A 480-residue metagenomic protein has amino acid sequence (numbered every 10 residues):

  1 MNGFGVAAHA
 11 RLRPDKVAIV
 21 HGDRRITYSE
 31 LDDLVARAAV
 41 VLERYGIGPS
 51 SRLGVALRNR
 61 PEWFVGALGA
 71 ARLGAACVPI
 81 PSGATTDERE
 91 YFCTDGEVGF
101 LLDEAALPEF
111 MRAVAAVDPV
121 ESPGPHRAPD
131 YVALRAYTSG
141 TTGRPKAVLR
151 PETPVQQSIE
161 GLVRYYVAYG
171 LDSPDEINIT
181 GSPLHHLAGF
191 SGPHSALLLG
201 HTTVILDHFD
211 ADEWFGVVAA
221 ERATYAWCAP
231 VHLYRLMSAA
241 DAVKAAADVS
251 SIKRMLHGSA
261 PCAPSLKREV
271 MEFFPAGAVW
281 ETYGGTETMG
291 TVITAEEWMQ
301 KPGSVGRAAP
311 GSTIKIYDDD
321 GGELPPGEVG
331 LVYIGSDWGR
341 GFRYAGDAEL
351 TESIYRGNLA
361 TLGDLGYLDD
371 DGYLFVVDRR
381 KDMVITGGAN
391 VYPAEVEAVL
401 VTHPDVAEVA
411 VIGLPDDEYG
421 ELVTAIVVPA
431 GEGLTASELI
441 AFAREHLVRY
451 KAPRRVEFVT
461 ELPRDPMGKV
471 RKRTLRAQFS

Functional and structural regions predicted by a protein language model:
D15-R60, T85-E90: Conserved AMP-binding/adenylate-forming core of the ANL superfamily
V40, R44-Y45, P49-R52, V65-L68 (+2 more regions): Structural core segment of the AMP-binding/adenylate-forming
L42-I47, S122-D130, R135-I179, L199: Conserved adenylate-forming
L57-R58, V78-Y91, A105-F110, H201-E221 (+1 more regions): ATP-dependent adenylate-forming carboxylate-activation enzymes
A84, A226, R343, S353 (+4 more regions): AMP-binding/adenylate-forming catalytic core of the ANL superfamily
Q156-I177, H185-T224, A239: Conserved AMP-binding/adenylation subdomain of ANL enzymes
L198, T224-C228, A239-K301, T313: Gly/Ser/Thr-rich phosphate-binding loop
G311, G322-I354, A389-V391: Conserved ATP/PPi-binding loop(s) of AMP-dependent carboxylate-activating enzymes
